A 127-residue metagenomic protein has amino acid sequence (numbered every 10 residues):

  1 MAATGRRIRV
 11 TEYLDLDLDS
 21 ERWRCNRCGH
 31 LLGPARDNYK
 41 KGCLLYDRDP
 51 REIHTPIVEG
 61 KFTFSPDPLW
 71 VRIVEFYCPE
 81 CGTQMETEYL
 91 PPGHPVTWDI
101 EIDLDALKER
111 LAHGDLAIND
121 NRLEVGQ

Functional and structural regions predicted by a protein language model:
M1-E12, N26, H30-P68, L90-P92: Short recognition patches in nucleic-acid-associated and regulatory proteins
M1-L16, P92-Q127: Short, intrinsically disordered terminal segments enriched in charged and Pro/Gly residues
L18-S20, W70-I73: Flanking scaffold residues of small Cys/His-coordinated metal-binding clusters
C25, R72-V74, I100: Intrinsic disorder/low-complexity segments enriched in polar/charged and small flexible residues
C25-G29, C78-C81: Short cysteine-rich clusters marking metal-coordination/redox-active sites
G33, C81-E86: Short loop/beta submotifs within extracellular cysteine-rich repeat domains
V74-F76, M85: Generic beta-strand structural signal
